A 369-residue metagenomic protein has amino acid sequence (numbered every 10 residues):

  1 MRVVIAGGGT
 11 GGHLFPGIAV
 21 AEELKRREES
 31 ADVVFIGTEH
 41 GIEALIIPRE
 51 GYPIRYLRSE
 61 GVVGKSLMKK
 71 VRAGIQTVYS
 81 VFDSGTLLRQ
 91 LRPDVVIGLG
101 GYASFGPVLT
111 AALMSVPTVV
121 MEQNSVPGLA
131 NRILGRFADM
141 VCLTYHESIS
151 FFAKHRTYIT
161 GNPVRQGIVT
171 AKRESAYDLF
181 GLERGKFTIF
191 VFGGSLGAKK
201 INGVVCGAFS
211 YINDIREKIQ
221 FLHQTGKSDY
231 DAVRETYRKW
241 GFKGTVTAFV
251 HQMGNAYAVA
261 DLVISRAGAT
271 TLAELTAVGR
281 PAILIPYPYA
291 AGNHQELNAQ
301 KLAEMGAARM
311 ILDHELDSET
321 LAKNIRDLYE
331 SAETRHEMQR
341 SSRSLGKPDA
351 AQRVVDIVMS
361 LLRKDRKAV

Functional and structural regions predicted by a protein language model:
M1-V369: Nucleotide-activated sugar donor-binding and catalytic core shared by glycosyltransferases and related lipid-linked
